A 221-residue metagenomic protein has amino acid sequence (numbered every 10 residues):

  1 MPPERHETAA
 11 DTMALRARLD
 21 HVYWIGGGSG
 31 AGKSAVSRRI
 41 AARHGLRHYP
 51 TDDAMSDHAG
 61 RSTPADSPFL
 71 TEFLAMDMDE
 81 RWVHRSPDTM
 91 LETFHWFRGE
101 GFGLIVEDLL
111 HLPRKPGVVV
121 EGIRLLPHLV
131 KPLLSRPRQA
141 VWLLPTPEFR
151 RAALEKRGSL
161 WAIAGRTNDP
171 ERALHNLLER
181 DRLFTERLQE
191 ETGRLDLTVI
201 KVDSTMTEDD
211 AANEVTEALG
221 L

Functional and structural regions predicted by a protein language model:
M1-V22, G26: Extreme N-terminal, non-catalytic leader segments that precede Walker-type/kinase nucleotide-binding cores
A10, L183-L221: NTP-dependent small-molecule kinase module
S29: The conserved Walker
K33: Conserved lysine of the Walker
V36: Hydrophobic positions on the alpha1 helix immediately C-terminal to the Walker A/P-loop
H44-S62: Short beta-strand-centered segment that lines the nucleotide-binding/catalytic pocket of NTP-utilizing
D57-G117, R124: ATP-dependent small-molecule kinase phosphotransfer cores that center on conserved nucleotide phosphate-binding segments
R136-F184: A glycine- and Lys/Arg-enriched "phosphate-lid" helix/loop adjacent to the NTP-binding pocket of small-molecule kinases
